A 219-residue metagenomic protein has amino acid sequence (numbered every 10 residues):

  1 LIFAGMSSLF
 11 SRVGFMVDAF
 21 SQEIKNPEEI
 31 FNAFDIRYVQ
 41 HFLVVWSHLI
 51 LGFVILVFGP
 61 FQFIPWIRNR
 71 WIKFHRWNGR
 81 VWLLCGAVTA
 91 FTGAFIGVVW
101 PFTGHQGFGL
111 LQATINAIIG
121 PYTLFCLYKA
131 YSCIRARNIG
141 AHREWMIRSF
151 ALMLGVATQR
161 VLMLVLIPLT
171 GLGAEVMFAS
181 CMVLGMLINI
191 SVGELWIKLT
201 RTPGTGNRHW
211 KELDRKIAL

Functional and structural regions predicted by a protein language model:
L1-L219: Alpha-helical membrane insertion/targeting regions
